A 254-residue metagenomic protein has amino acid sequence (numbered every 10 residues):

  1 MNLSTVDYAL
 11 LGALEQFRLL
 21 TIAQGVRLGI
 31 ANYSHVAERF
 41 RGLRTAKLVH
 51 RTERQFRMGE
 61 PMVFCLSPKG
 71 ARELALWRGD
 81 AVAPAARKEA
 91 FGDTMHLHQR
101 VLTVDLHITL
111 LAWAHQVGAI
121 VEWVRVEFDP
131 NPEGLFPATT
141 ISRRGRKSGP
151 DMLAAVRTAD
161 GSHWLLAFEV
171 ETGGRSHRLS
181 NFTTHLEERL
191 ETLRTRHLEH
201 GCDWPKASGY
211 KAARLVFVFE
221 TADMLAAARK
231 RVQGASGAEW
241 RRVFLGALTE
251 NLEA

Functional and structural regions predicted by a protein language model:
M1-F91: Nuclease-adjacent, charged terminal/linker segments that flank catalytic cores
H35, M62, H98, N181-E188: Alpha-helix N-cap and loop-to-helix initiation/capping positions
E53, M95-L97, A119-L166, T172-G174: Active-site metal-binding core of divalent-cation-utilizing nuclease and nuclease-like domains
L76-E122: Amphipathic alpha-helical dimerization/coiled-coil segments that flank or bridge DNA-binding/regulatory modules
P150, H163-L165, V170-Q233: Catalytic cores of nucleic-acid endonucleases
R231-A254: Charged, structured surface patches that assemble and position nucleic-acid processing machinery
